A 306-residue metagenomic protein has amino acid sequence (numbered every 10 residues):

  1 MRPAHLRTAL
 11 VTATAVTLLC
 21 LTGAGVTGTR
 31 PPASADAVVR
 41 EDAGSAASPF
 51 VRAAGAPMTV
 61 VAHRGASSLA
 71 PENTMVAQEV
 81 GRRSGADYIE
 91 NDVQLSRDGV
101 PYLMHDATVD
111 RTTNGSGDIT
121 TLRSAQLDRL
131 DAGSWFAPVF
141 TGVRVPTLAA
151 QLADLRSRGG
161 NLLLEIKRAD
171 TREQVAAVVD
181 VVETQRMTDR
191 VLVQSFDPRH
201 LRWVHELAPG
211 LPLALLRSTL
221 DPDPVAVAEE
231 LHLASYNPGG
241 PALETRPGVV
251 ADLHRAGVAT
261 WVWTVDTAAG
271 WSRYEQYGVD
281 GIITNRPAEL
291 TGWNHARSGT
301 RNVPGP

Functional and structural regions predicted by a protein language model:
R2-P306: Phosphate-group recognition and catalysis centered on beta-loop-alpha active-site segments
